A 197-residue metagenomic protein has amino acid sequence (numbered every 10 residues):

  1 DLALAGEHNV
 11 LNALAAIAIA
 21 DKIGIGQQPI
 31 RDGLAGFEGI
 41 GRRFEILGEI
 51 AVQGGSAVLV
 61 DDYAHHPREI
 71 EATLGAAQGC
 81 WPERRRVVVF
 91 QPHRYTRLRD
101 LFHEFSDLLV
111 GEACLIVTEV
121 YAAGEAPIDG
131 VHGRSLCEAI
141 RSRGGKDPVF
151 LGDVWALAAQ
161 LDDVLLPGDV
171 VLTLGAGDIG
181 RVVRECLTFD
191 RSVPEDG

Functional and structural regions predicted by a protein language model:
D1-C114, E138: Nucleotide phosphate-binding/pyrophosphate-handling subdomain across enzymes that bind or process nucleotide phosphates
V58, S106-P167: C-terminal helical cap/extension that packs against the catalytic core of soluble nucleotide-cofactor enzymes
H65, P92-Y95, V120-E125, A176-I179: Short glycine-rich anion-binding loops that position phosphate/pyrophosphate groups of nucleotides and phosphorylated
A72, D100-F102, I128-D129, D162 (+1 more regions): Short amphipathic alpha-helical segments
G75-G79, H103-D107, V131-G133, P167 (+1 more regions): Short, solvent-exposed amphipathic alpha-helical segments in soluble enzyme and RNA/protein-processing domains
V117, F189-G197: Short, flexible loop segments at boundaries between secondary-structure elements
A156-F189: A glycine-rich beta-strand to alpha-helix segment that forms a phosphate/ribose-binding loop at ligand/cofactor sites
